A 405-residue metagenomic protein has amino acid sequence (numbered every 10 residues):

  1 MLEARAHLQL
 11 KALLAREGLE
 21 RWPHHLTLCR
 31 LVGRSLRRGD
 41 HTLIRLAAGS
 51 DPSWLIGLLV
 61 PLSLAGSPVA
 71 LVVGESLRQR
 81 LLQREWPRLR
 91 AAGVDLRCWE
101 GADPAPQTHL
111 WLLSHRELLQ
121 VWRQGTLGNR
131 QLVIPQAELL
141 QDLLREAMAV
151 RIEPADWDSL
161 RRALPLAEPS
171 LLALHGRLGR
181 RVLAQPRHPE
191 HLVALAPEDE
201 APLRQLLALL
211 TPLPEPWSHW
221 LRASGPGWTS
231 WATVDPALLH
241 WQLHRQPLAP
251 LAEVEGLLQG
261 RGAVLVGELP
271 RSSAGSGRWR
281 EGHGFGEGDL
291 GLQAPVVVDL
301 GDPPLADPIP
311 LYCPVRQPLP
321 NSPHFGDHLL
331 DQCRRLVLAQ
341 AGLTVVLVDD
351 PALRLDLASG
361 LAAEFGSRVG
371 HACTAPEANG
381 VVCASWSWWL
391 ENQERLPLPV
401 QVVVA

Functional and structural regions predicted by a protein language model:
M1-A47, N129-R130, Q136-L361: Conserved coupling segment at the C-terminus of the helicase ATP-binding
H41-V94, D350: Conserved Walker A/P-loop ATP-binding site and its immediately adjacent core in helicase/helicase-like ATPase domains
W54-L58, R80-E85, W122-G125, L143-R145 (+3 more regions): A short acidic (Asp/Glu
A65-G66, P106-T108, T126-G128, L257-R261 (+3 more regions): Short, well-ordered loop/turn elements at secondary-structure boundaries
V73, R90-A102, A294-V297, L343-V345 (+1 more regions): Conserved RecA-like helicase motor-core motifs
A92-H109, P226-L238: Conserved P-loop NTPase mechanochemical-coupling segment
W99-L144, V382-R395: Conserved RecA-like ASCE ATPase "motif II neighborhood" in helicase/translocase motors
Q317-P318, A378-A405: Conserved RecA-like P-loop NTPase helicase motor core
